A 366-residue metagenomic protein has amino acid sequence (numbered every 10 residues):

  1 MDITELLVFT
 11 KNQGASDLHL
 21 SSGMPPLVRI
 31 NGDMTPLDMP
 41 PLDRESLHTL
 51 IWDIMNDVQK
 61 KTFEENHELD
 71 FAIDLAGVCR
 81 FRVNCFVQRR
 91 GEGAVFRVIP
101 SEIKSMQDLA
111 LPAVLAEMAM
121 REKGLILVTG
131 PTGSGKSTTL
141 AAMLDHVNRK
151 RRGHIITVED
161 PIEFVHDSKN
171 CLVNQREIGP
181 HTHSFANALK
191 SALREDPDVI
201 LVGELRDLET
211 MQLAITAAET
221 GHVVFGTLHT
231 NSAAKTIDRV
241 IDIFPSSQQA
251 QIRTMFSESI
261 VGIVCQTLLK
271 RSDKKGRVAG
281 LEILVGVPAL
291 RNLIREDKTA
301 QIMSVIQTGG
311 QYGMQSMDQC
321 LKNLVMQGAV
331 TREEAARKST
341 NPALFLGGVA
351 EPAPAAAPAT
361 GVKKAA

Functional and structural regions predicted by a protein language model:
M1-A366: Short, flexible helix-loop junctions that flank or precede catalytic/ligand sites
